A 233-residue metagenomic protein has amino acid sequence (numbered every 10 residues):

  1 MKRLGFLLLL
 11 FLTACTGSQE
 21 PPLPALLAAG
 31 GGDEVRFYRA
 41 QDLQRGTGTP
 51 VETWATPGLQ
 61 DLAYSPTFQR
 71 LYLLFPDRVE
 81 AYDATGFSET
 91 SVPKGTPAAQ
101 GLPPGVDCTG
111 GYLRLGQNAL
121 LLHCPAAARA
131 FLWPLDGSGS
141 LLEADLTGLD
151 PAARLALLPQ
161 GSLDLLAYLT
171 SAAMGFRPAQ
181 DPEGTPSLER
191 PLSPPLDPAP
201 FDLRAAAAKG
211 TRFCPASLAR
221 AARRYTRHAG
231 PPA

Functional and structural regions predicted by a protein language model:
T13-A14: C-terminal motif of bacterial Sec signal peptides marking the signal peptidase cleavage site
G17-T53: An edge-strand/N-cap motif at the start of beta-rich repeat modules
L23-A25, Q69, Q117-N118, S162-L163 (+1 more regions): Short coil/turn segments that connect the beta-strands within blades of beta-propeller domains
A28-G32, S65, L73-D77, L122-A126 (+3 more regions): Conserved beta-strand positions in repeat-built beta-propeller and related beta-rich domains
E34-Y38, R78-D83, A128-L132, A172-P178 (+1 more regions): Structural motif
Q41-L43, A84-F87, P134-S138, A179-P182 (+1 more regions): Short loop/turn segments that connect beta-strands within beta-propeller blades
T47-W54, T90-P104, G139-L146, P186-L196: A short beta-strand motif characteristic of beta-propeller blades
P57-P66, P103-Q117, L149-P159, D197-A208: Repeated scaffold domains used in trafficking and secretory/extracellular systems, primarily beta-propellers
